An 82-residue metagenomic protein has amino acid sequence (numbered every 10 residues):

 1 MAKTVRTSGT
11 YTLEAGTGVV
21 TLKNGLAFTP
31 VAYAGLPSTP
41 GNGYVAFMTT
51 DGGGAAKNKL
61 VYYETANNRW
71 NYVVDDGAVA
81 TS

Functional and structural regions predicted by a protein language model:
M1-G9, A34-T39: Short, solvent-exposed secondary-structure boundary motifs
K3, N67-Y72: Tryptophan-centered short beta-strand motifs
V5-T7, T12-A15, T21-L22, F28: Extracellular beta-strand solenoids
S8, A15, N71-A78: Short amphipathic beta-strand/extended segments with alternating polar/hydrophobic composition
V19-G53, V74-S82: Extracellular/surface-exposed low-complexity repeats and stalk/linker segments enriched in Gly/Pro and small polar
V20, N58-L60, N68-W70: Hydrophobic residues embedded in beta-strands of well-ordered beta-sheets
Y44-V45, A55-E64: Extracellular disulfide-bonded cysteine-rich modules/repeats
